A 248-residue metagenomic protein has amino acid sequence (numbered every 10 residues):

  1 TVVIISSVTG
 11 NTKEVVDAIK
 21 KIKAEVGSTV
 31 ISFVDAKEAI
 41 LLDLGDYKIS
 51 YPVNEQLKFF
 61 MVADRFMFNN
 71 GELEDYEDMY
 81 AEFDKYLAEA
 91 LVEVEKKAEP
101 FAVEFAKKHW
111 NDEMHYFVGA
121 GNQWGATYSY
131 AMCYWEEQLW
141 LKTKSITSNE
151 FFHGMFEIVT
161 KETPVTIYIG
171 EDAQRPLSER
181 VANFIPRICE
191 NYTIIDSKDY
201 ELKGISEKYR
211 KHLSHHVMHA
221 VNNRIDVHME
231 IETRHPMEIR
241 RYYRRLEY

Functional and structural regions predicted by a protein language model:
T1-L87, Y168-T193: Glycine-rich phosphate-binding loops that contact phosphosugars or nucleotide phosphates
V2, V62-F66, V159-K161, I205-S214: Short, surface-exposed amphipathic charged segments that create phosphate/polyanion-binding patches used for binding
V2-S7, M114-G121, P164-Y168: Short glycine-rich or small-residue beta-strand-to-loop segments that form or flank ligand, phosphate, metal/Fe-S
D35-K37, S148, S197-Y200: Short, ordered loop/turn segments at secondary-structure junctions
L44-D46, D112-E113, K161-T163, C189: Short, well-ordered alpha-helix to beta-strand connector turns
G45, V181-Y248: Phosphate-moiety recognition in structured ligand-binding domains
K48-Y51, E55, M67-T147, F152 (+1 more regions): Active-site phosphate/pyrophosphate-binding segments
G125-T193: Internal helical hairpin/lid segments
